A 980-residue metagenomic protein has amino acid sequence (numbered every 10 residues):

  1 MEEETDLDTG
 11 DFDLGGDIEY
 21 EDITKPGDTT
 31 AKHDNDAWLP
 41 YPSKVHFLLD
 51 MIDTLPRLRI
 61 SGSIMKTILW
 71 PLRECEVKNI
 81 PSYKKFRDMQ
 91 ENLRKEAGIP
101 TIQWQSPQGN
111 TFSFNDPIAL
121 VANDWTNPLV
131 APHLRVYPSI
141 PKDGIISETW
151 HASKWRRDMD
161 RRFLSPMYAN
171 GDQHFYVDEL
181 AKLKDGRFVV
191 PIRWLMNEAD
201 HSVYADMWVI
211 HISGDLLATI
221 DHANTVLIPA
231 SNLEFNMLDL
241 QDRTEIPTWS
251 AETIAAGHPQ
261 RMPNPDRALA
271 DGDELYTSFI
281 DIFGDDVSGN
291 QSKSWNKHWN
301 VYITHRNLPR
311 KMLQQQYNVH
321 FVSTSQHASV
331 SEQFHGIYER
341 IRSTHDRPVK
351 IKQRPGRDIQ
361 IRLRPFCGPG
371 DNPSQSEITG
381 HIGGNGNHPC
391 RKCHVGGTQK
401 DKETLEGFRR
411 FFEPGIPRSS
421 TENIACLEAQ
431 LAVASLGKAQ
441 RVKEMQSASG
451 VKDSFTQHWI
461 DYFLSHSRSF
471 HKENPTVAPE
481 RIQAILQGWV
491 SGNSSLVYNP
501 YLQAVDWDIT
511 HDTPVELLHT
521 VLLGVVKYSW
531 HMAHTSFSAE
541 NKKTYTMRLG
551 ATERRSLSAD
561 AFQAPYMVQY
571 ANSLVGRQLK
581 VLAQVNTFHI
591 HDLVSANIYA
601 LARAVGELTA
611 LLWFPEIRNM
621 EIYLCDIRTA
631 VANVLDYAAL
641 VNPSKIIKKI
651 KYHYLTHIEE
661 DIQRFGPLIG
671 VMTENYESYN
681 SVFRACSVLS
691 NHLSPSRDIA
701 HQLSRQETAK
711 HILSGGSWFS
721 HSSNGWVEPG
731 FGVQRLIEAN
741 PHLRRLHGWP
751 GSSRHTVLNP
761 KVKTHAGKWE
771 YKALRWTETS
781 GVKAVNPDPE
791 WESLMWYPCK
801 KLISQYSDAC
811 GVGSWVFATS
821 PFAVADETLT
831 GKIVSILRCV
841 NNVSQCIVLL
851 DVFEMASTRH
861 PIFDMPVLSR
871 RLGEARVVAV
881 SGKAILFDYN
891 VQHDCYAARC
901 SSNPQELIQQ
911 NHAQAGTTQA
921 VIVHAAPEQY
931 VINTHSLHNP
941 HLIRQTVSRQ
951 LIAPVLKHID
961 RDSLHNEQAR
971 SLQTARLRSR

Functional and structural regions predicted by a protein language model:
M1-P107, N115-D116, L120, D124-A131 (+2 more regions): N-terminal regions that are enriched for targeting/export leaders and immediately downstream pro/stem segments
P42, D273-T277, R310-Q314, L549-P565: Active-site-adjacent bridging/hinge elements
E91-A256, L523-R980: Terminal interaction-prone segments of large eukaryotic proteins
A251-I282: Extended, Lys/Arg-enriched charged tracts that mediate electrostatic binding to polyanionic substrates
I280-S288, N586: Two-metal-ion RNase H-like nuclease active-site motif
K293-K297, Q315-N318, K402-E406, A685-V688 (+2 more regions): Short coil/turn segments at secondary-structure boundaries
H305-P348: Compact, glycine/acidic-enriched structural inserts
V319, S343-Q578: Domain-level detector for long, ordered catalytic/regulatory cores in large eukaryotic signaling and trafficking
